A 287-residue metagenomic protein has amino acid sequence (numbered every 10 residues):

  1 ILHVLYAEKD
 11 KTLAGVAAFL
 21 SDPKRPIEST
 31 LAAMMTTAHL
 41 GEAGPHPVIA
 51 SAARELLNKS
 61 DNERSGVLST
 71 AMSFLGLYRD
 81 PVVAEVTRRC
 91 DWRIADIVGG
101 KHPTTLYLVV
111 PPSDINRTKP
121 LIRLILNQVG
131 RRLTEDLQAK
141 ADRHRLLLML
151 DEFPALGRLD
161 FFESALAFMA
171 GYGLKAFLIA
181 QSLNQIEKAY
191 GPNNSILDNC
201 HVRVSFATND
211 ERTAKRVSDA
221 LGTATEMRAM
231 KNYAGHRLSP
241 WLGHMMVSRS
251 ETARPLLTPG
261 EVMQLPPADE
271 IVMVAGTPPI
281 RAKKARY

Functional and structural regions predicted by a protein language model:
I1-L174, E187-P192, V247, T252 (+1 more regions): P-loop NTPase motor domains
L166-V274: Conserved ATP-driven motor cores of ASCE-family P-loop NTPases powering translocation/secretion/packaging/pilus
Y287: His/Asp/Glu-rich acidic catalytic environments and adjacent acidic regulatory segments
